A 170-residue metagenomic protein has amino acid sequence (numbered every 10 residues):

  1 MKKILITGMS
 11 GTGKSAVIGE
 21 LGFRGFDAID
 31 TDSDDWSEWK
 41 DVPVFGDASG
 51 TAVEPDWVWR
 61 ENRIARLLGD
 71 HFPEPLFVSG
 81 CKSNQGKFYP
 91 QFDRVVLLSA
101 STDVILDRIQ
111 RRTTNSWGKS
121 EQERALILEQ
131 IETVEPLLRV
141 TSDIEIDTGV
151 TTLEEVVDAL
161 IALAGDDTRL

Functional and structural regions predicted by a protein language model:
K2, G19, P73-E74, I105 (+2 more regions): Catalytic phosphate/metal-binding cores of nucleic-acid and nucleotide-processing enzymes, i.e., regions that mediate
G8, G13: Conserved glycine(s) of the Walker
A16: Conserved Walker
G19-I64: Conserved substrate/cofactor phosphate-moiety recognition/catalytic segment in nucleotide-dependent phosphotransferases
T51-S99: Glycine-rich phosphate-binding loop used to anchor ATP phosphates in small-molecule kinases, encompassing both
Y89-L137, T168: A glycine- and Lys/Arg-enriched "phosphate-lid" helix/loop adjacent to the NTP-binding pocket of small-molecule kinases
P136-L170: NTP-dependent small-molecule kinase module
